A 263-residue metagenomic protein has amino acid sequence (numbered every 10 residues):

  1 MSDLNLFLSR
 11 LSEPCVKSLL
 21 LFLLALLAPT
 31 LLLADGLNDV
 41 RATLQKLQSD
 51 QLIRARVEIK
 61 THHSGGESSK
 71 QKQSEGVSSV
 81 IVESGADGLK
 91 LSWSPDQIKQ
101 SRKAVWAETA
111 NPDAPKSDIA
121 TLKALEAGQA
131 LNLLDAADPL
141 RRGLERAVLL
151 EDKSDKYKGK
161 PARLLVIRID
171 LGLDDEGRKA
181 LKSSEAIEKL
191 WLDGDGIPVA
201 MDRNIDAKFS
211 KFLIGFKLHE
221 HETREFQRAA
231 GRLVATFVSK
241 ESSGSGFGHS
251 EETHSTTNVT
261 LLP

Functional and structural regions predicted by a protein language model:
L4-L8: Short hydrophobic targeting helices and cationic amphipathic motifs that mediate membrane/organellar targeting
A28-P29: N-terminal signal peptide c-region/cleavage motif recognized by signal peptidases
D35-E185, I205-K217, S245, S250-P263: Structured extracytoplasmic
S184-D206, L233-S239: Extended soluble regions of mature proteins
A186, L218-A235, N258-P263: Short, solvent-exposed cationic patches
F226-S255: Cysteine/selenocysteine-centered motifs that mediate thiol-based redox chemistry or coordinate metal-sulfur cofactors
